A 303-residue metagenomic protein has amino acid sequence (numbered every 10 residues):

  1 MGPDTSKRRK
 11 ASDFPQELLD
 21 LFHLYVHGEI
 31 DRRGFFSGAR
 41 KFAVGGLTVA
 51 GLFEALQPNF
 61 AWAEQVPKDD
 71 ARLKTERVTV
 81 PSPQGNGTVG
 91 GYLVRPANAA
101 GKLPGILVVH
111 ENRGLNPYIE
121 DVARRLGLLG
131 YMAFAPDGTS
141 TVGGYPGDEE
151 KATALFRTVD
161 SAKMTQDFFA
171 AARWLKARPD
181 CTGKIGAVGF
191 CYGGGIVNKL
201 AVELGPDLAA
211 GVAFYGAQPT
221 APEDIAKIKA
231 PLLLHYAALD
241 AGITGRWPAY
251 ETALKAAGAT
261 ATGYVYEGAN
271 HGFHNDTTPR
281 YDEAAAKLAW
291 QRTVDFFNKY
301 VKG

Functional and structural regions predicted by a protein language model:
M1-G34: N-terminal secretory signal peptides
H23, R32-P58: N-terminal export signals
E64-A99: N-terminal cap/lid segment of alpha/beta-hydrolase-fold proteins
K102-E111: Short beta-strand element of the alpha/beta-hydrolase
R113, T139-A162, G272-T277: Cap/lid segment of the alpha/beta-hydrolase catalytic domain
E149-V188, K302: Gly/Ser-rich "nucleophile elbow"/oxyanion-hole loop immediately N-terminal to the catalytic nucleophile in hydrolases
F169-K229: Primarily recognizes the serine-hydrolase "nucleophile elbow" in alpha/beta-hydrolase and SGNH/GDSL folds
L234-Y236: Short beta-strand/loop motif that positions the catalytic acidic residue of the alpha/beta-hydrolase fold
